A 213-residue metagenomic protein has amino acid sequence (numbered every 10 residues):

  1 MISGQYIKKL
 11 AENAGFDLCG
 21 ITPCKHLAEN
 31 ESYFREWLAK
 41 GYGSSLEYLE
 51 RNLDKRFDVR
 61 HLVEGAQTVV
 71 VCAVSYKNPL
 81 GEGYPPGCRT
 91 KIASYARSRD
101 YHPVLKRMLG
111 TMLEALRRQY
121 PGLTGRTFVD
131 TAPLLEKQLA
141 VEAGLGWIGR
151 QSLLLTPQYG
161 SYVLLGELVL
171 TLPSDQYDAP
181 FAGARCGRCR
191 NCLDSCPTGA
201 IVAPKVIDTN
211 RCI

Functional and structural regions predicted by a protein language model:
M1-R185: Auxiliary alpha/beta "docking" domains used to position bulky ligands
C24-H26, N191-I213: Iron-sulfur cluster-binding cysteine motifs and their immediate structural context in ferredoxin-like electron-transfer
